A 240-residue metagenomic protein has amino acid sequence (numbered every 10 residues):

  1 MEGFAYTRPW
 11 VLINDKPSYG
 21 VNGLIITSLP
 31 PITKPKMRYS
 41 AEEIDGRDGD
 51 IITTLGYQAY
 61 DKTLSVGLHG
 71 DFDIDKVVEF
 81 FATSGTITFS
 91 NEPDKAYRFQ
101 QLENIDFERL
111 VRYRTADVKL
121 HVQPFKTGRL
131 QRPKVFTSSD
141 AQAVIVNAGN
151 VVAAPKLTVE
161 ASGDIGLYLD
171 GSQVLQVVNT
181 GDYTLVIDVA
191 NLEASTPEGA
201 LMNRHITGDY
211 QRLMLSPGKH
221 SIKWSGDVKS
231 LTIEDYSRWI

Functional and structural regions predicted by a protein language model:
M1-S40: Polar/acidic, low-complexity leader/linker segments enriched in S/T/G and N/D
G3-A5, W10, S65-N104: Short, acidic/charged, Gly/Pro-enriched secondary-structure junctions
R8-I13, P17, G85-I87, I165-Y168 (+1 more regions): Short polybasic amphipathic segments
P17-L24, A96-E103, V174-T180, N203-H205: Short amphipathic beta-strand/extended segments with alternating polar/hydrophobic composition
P30, T86-R132: Short beta-strand and beta-hairpin "edge-sheet" elements
A41-G70, R112-K126, H220: Oligomerization/assembly interface segments of phage tail-like spikes and tubes
G56-Y60, F81, L110-R114, G149-V151 (+3 more regions): Solvent-exposed loop and beta-edge segments used for protein-protein assembly and interaction
G128-I240: Intrinsically disordered, low-complexity segments enriched in serine, threonine, and glycine
